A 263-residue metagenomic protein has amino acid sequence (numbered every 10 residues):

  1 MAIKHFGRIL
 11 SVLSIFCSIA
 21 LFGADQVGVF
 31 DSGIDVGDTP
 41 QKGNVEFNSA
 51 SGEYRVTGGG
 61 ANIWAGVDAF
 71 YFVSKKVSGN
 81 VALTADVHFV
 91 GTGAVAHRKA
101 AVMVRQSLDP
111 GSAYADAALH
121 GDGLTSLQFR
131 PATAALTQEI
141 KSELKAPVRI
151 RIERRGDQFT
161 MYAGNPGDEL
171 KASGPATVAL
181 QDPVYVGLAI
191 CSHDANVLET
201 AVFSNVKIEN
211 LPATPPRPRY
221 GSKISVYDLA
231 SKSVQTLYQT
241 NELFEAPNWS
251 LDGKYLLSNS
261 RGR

Functional and structural regions predicted by a protein language model:
A2-V12: Bacterial N-terminal signal peptides that target proteins for export
H5-F6, S173, S222-S225: Residue-level detector of intrinsically disordered/flexible regions characterized by low predicted structural confidence
L10-A20: Bacterial N-terminal signal peptides
V12, Y54, N62, Q239-T240: Alpha-helical interaction segments
A24-T214: Extracellular glycan-recognition regions
A213-R263: Sequence signature of WD/YWTD-type beta-propeller architectures
